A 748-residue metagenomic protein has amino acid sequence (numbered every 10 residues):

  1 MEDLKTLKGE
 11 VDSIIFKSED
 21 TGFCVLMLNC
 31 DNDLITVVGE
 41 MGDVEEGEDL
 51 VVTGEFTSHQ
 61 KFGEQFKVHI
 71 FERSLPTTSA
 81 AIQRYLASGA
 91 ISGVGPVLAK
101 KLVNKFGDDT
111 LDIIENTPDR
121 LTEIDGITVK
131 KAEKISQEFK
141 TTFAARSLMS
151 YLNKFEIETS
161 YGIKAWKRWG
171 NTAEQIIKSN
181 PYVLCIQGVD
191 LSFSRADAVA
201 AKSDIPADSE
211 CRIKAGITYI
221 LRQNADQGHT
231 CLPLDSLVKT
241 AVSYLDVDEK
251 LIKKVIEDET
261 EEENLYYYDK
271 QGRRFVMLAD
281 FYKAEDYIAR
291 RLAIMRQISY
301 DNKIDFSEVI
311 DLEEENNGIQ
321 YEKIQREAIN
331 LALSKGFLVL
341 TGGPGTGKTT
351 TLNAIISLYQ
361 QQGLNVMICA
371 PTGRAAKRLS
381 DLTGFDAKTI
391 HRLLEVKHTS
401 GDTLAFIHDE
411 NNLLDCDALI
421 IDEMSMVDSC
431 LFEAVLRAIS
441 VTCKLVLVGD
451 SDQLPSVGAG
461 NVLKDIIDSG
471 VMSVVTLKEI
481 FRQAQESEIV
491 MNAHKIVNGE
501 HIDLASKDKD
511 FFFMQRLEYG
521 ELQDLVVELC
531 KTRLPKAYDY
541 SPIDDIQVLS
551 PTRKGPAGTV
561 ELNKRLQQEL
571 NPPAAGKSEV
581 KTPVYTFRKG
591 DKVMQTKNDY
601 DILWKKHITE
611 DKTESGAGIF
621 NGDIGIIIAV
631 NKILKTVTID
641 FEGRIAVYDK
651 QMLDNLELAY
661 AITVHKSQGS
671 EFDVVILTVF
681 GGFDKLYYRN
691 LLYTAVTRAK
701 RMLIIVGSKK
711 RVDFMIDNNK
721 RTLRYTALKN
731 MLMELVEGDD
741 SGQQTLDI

Functional and structural regions predicted by a protein language model:
D3-S18, G54, I624-I628: Structural detector for short beta-strands of small beta-barrel domains
F16-M27, I633-T638: Short aromatic-glycine-enriched beta-strand elements
F23-C30, T36-V37, E45-E55, Q60-R274 (+3 more regions): Accessory alpha-helical DNA-binding modules that contact the DNA backbone or grooves
N153, R222-Q223, Y267-E327: Pre-P-loop entry segment of helicase/translocase ATPase cores
S334-L340: Pre-Walker A (Motif I) flank of P-loop NTPase domains
A354, L358, Q362-L364, P371-S380 (+8 more regions): Conserved helicase motor core of SF1/SF2 NTP-dependent helicases
S451-A617: Conserved helicase motor core of P-loop NTPases
T613-G616, N621-I748: C-terminal accessory regions
